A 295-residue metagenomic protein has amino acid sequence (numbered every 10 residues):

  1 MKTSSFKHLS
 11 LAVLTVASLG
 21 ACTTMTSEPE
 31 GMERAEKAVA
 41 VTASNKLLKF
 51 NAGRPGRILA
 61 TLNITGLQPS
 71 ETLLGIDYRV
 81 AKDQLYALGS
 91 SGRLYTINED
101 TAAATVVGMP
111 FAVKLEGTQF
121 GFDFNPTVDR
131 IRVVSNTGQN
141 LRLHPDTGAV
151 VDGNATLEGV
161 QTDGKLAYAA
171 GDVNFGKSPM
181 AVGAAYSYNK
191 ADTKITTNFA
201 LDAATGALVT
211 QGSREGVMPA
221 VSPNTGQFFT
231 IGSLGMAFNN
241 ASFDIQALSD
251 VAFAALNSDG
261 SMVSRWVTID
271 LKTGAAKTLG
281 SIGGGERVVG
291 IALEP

Functional and structural regions predicted by a protein language model:
K2-S10: Bacterial N-terminal signal peptides that target proteins for export
L9-A12, V113: Hydrophobic transmembrane signal anchors and adjacent membrane-proximal interface regions, especially in viral
S18-A21: C-terminal motif of bacterial Sec signal peptides marking the signal peptidase cleavage site
T23-P295: Sequence/structural signature of beta-propeller domains
